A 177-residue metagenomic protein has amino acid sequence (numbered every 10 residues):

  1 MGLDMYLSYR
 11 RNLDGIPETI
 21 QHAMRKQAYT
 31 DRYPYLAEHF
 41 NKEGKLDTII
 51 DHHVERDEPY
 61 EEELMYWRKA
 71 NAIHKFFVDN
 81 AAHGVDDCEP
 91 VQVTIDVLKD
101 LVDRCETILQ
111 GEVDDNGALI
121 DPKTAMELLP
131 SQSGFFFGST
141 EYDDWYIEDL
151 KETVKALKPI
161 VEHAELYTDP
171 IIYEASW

Functional and structural regions predicted by a protein language model:
M1-W177: Acidic (Asp/Glu-rich) sequence patches and key acidic residues that form negatively charged surfaces used
